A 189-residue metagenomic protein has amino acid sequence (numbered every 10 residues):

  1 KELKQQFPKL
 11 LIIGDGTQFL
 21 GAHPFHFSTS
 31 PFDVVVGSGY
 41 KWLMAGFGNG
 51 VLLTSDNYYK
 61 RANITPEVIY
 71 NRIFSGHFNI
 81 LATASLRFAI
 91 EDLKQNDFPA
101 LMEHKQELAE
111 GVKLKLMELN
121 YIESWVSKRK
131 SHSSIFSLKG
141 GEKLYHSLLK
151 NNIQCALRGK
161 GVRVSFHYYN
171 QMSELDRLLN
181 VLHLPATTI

Functional and structural regions predicted by a protein language model:
K1-T29, D33: Catalytic PLP-binding core of fold-type I/II PLP enzymes
L11, V34, I135, Q154 (+1 more regions): Structural preference for beta-strand elements that scaffold enzyme active sites
A22-H23, L43-N49, F166-Y169: Short, charged, surface-exposed secondary-structure boundary motifs
S28-T65: Active-site PLP attachment segment
Y70-K113: Structural signature of PLP-dependent enzymes
Q106, E110, L119-N151, R158 (+1 more regions): Conserved PLP-binding catalytic core of the aspartate aminotransferase-like
S147-I189: PLP-dependent enzyme catalytic core of the Aspartate aminotransferase-like
